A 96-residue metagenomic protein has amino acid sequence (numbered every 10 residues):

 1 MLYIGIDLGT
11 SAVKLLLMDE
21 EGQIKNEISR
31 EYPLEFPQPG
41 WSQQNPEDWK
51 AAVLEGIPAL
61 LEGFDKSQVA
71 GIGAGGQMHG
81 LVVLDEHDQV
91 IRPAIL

Functional and structural regions predicted by a protein language model:
M1-P93: N-terminal glycine/serine-rich phosphate-binding loop of ATP-dependent small-molecule kinases, especially carbohydrate
L96: Extended ligand-binding regions for polar small-molecule ligands
